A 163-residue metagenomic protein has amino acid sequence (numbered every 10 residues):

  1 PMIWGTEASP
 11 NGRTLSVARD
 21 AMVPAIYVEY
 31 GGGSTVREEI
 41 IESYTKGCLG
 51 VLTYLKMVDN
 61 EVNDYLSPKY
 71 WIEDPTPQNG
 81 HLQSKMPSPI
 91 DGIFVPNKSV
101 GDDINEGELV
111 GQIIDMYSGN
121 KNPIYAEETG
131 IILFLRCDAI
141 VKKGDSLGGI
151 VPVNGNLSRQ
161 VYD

Functional and structural regions predicted by a protein language model:
P1-D163: Structured catalytic-domain cores with a bias toward divalent-metal coordination
